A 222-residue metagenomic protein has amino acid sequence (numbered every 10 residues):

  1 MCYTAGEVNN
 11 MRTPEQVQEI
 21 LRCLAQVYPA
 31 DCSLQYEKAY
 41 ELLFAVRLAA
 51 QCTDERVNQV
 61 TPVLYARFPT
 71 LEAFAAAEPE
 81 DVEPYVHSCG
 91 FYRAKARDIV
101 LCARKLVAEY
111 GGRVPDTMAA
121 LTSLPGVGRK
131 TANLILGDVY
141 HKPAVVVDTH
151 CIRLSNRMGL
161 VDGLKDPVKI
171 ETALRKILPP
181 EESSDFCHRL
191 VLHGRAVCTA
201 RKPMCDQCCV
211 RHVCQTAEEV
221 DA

Functional and structural regions predicted by a protein language model:
Y3-N9: Short, positively charged and aromatic/hydrophobic N-terminal segments
R12-A222: Catalytic cores of DNA base-excision repair glycosylases
